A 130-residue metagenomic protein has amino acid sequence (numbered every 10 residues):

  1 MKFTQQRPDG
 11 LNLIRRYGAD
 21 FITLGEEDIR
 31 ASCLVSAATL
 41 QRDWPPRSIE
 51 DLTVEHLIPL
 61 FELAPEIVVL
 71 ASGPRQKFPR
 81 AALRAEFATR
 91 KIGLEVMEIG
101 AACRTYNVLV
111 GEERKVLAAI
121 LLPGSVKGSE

Functional and structural regions predicted by a protein language model:
M1-L52, G111-E130: Non-catalytic interface/targeting segments
L40-L63, A71, E98: Compact, glycine-rich, soluble single-domain proteins
L60-M97: Mid-chain, well-packed structural core segment of small domains
P79-A81, Y106, G128: Short glycine-/acidic-enriched loop or helix-start segments at secondary-structure transitions that form or flank
I99-R104: Short acidic loop-to-helix transition motifs that present clustered carboxylates
T105-G111: Conserved phosphate-binding catalytic cores of ATP/NTP-utilizing and phosphoryl-transfer enzymes
